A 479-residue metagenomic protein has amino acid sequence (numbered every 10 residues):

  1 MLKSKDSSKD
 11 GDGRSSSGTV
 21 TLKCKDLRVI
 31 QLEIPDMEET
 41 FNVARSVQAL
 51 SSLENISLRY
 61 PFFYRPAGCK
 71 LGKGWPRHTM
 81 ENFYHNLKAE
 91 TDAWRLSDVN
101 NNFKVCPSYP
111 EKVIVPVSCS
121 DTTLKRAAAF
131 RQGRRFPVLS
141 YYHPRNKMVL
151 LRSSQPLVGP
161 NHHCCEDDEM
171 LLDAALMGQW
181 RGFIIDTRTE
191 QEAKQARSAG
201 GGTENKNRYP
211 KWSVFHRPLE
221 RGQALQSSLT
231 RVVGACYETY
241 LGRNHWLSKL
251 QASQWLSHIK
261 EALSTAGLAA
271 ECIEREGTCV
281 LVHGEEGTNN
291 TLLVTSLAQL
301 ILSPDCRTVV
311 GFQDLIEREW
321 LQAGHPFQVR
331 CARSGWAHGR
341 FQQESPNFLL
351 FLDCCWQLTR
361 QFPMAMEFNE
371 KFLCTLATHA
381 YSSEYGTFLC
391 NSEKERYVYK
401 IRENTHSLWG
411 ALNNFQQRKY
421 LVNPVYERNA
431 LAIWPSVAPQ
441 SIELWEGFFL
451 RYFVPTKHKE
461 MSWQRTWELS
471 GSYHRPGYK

Functional and structural regions predicted by a protein language model:
M1-V280, S296-K479: Cys-dependent protein tyrosine phosphatase-like superfamily
E285-Q299: Glycine-rich nucleophile elbow surrounding the catalytic serine of serine-hydrolase chemistry
